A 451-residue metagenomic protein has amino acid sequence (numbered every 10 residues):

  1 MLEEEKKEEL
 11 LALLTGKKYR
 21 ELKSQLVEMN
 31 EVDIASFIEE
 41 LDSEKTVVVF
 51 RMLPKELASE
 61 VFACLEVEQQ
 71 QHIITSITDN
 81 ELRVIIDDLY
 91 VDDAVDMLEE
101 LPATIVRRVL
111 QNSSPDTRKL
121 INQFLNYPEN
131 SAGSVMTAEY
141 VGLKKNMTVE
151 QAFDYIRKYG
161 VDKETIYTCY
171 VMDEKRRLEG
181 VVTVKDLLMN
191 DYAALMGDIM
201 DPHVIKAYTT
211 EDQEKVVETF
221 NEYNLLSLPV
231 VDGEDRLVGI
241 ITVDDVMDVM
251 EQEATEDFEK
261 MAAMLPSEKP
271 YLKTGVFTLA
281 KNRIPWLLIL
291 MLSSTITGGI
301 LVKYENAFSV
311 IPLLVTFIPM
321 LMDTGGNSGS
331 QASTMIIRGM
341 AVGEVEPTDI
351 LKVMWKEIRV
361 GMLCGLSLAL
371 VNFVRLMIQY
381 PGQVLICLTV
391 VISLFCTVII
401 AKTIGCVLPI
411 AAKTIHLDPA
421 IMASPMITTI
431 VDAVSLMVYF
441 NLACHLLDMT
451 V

Functional and structural regions predicted by a protein language model:
M1-L265: Hydrophobic packing positions in regular secondary-structure scaffolds
N146, A254-T403, V407-I430, V438-V451: Alpha-helical transmembrane segments and their membrane-interface boundaries that form or gate the permeation pathway
V434: Active-site His/Glu-centered metal-binding helix of metallohydrolases
